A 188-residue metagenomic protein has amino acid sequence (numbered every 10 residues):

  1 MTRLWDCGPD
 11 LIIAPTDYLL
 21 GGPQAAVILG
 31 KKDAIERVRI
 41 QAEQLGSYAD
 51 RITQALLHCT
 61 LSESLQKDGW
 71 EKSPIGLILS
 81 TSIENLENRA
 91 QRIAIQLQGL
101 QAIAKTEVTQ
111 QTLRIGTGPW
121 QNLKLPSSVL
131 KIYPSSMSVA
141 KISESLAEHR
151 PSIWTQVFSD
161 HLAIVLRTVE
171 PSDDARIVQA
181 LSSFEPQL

Functional and structural regions predicted by a protein language model:
M1-S64, Q98, A180: Conserved PLP-enzyme active-site core in the AAT-like
L4-C7, G21, L29-D33, Y48-L56 (+6 more regions): Conserved active-site and cofactor/substrate-binding residues in soluble primary-metabolism enzymes
T16, L61, Q101, R150 (+1 more regions): Conserved NTP-handling cores and scaffolds of large molecular machines
D33, Q41-A42, A49-Q101, T109-R114 (+1 more regions): Structural motif of enzymes handling amino- and sulfur-group chemistry
E43-L45, H58-L61, S138-A140, D160-A163 (+1 more regions): Short C-terminal domain-edge/linker segments immediately following a structured domain
L45-G46, A147-W154, S182-L188: A common structural junction motif
E87-S172, R176-I177: Conserved C-terminal alpha-helix-loop-beta "cap" of PLP-dependent enzymes that closes/shapes the active-site mouth
